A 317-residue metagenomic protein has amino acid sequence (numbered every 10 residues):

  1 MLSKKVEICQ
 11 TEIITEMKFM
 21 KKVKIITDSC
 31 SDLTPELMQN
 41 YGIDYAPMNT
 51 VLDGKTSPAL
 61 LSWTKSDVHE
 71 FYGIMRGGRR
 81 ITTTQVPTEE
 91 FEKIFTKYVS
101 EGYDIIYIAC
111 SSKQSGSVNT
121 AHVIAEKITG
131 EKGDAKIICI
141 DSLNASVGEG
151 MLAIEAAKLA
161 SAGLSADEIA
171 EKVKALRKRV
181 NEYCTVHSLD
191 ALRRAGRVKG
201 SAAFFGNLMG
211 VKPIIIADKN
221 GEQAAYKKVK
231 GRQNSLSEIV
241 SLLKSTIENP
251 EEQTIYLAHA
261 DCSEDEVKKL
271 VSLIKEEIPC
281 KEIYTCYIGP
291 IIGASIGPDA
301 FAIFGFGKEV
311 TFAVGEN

Functional and structural regions predicted by a protein language model:
K5-F19: Short, Lys/Arg-enriched N-terminal segments with co-localized hydrophobic residues within the first ~10-30 amino acids
F19-K24, C30-M38, I43-D44, N49-V51 (+6 more regions): Mixed-charge interfacial surface used for oligomerization/domain docking and macromolecular partner engagement
T56-S117, E126-G130: Class I S-adenosyl-L-methionine
A109, I138-C139: A glycine-rich beta-strand to alpha-helix segment that forms a phosphate/ribose-binding loop at ligand/cofactor sites
